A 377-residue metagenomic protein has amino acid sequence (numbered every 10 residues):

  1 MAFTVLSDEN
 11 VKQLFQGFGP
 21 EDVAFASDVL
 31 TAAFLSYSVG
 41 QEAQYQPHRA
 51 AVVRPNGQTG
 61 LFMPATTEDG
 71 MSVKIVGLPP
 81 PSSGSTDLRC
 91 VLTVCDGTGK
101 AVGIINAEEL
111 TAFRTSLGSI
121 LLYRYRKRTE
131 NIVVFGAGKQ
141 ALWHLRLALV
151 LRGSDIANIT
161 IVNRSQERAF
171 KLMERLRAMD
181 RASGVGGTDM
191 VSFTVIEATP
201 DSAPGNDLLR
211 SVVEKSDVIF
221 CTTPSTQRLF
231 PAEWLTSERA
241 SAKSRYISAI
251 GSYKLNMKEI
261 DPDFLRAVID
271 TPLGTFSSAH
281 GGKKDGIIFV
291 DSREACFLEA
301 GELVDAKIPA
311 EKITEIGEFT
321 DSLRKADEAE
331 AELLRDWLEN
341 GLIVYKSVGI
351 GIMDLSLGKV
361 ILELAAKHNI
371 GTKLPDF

Functional and structural regions predicted by a protein language model:
M1-L122, L355, D376: N-terminal ligand-binding/catalytic initiation module
G103, N131, D217-V218, Y246: Structural motif
S119, R128-R152, I156-R168: Glycine-rich adenosine-cofactor-binding loop
G153-T199: NAD(P)-binding Rossmann-fold cofactor-contacting core
N206, R210-S211, K215-V218, T226-R245: Rossmann-fold NAD(P) dinucleotide-binding segment
T223-S225, G251-S252: Short glycine-/small-residue-rich Rossmann-like dinucleotide-binding loops
W234-L235, A240-W337, I361: Rossmann-fold NAD(P)-binding glycine/threonine-rich loop
S356-F377: Phosphate-binding loop/pocket of nucleotide- and phosphate-handling active sites
